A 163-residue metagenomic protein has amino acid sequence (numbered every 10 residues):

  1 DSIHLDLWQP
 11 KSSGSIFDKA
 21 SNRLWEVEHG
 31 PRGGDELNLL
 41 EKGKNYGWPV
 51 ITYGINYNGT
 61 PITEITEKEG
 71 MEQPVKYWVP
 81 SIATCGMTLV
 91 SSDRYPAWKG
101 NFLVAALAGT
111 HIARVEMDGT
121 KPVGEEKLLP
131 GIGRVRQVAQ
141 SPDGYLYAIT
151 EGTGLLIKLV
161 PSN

Functional and structural regions predicted by a protein language model:
D1-E125, L155, L159-S162: Beta-propeller domain segments
Q9, K121-P142: Conserved blade-ending motifs and adjacent loop-strand segments that build the rim/top face of beta-propeller domains
Q137-N163: Blade-level signature of beta-propeller repeat domains, shared across WD40, Kelch, NHL, RCC1 and BNR/Asp-box propellers
